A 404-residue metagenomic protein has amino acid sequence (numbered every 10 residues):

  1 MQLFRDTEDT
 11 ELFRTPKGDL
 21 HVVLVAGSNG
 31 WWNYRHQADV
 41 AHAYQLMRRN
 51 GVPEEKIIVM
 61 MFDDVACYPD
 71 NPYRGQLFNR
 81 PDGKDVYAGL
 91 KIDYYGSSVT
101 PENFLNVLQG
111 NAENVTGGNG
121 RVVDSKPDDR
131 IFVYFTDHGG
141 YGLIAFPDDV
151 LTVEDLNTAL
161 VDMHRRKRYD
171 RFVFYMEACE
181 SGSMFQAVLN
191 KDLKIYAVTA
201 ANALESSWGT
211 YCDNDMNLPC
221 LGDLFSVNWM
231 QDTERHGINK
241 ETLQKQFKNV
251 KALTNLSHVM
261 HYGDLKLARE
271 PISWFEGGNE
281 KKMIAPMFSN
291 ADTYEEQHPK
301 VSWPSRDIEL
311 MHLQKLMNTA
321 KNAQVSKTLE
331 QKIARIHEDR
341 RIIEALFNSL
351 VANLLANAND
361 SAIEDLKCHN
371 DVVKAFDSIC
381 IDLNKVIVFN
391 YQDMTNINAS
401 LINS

Functional and structural regions predicted by a protein language model:
M1-S404: Cysteine endopeptidase catalytic domains of the caspase/legumain-like
